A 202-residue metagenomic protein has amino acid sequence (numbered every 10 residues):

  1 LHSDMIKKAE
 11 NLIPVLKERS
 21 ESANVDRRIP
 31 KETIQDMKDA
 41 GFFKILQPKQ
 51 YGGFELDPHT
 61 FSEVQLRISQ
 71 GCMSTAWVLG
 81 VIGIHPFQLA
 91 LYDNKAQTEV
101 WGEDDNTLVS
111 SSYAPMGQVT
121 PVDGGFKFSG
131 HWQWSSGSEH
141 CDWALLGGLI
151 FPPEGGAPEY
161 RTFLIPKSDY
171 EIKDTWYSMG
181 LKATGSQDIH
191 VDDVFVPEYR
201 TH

Functional and structural regions predicted by a protein language model:
L1, L12-R19: Generic N-terminal amphipathic, Lys/Arg-enriched alpha-helix
E10-P14, F42-K44: A short alpha-helix capping/helix-coil boundary motif
I29-D39, F43-C141: Glycine-rich flavin
F128, L146, I189-V191: Short hydrophobic-aromatic micro-motifs
H131-Y170, T175, G185: DPxDG-like acidic metal-binding loop motif
Y170-H202: Flexible, small-/acidic-enriched active-site or ligand-binding loops
